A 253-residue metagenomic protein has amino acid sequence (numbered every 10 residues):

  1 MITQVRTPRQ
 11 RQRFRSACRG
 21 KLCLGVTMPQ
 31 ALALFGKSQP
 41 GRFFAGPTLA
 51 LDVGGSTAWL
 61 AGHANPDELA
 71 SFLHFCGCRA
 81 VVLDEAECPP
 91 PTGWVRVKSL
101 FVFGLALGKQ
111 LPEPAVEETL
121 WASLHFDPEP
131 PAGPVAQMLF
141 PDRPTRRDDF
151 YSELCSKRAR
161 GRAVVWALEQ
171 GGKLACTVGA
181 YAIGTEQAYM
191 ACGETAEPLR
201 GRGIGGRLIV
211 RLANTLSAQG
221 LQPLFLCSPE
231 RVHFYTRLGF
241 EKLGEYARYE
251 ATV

Functional and structural regions predicted by a protein language model:
M1-M28, S99-F103, G108-S152: Short amphipathic alpha-helix that is part of the acyltransferase structural core
M1-P89: N-terminal charged segments
G54-F126, C227, Y249-A251: Acyl-donor-binding surface of acyltransferase catalytic domains
G54-W59, A182-A191, R200: A conserved beta-turn-beta hairpin within the catalytic core of GNAT-like acetyltransferases that forms part
N65-F72, A191, T195-E197, G201-A218 (+1 more regions): Conserved acetyl-CoA-binding loop-helix of GNAT-fold acetyltransferases
E87-V97, G206, P229-Y246: Conserved active-site alpha-helix within GNAT-family acetyltransferase domains
R146-E194: A conserved beta-strand-loop-helix scaffold within acyl/acetyltransferase catalytic domains
M190, Q222-C227: Conserved hydrophobic beta-strand within the GNAT/NAT acetyltransferase core sheet that lines the active-site cleft
